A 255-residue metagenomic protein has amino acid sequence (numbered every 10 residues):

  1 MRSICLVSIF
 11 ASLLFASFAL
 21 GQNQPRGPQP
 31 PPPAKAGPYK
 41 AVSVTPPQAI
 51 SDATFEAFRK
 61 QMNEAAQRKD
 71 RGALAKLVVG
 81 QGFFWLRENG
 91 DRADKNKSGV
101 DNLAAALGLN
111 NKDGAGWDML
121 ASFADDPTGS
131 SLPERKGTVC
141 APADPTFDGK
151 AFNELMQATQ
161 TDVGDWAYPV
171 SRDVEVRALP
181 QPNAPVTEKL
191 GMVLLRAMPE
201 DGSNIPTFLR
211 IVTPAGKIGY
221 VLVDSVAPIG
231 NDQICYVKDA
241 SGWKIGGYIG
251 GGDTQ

Functional and structural regions predicted by a protein language model:
M1-V7: Positively charged n-region of N-terminal signal peptides that target proteins for export
V7-A16: Bacterial N-terminal signal peptides
A19-N23: Boundary at the C-terminal end of the N-terminal hydrophobic targeting segment
Q24-E64, K76: Short, low-complexity N-terminal intrinsically disordered segments enriched in polar/charged residues
D70-Q81: Short, well-ordered alpha-helical segments enriched in acidic and aromatic residues
G82-G99: Short, charge-rich amphipathic alpha-helical segments embedded in non-transmembrane helical bundles/solenoids
G108-Y168, V212-Q255: Boundary regions of SH3-family modules and the immediately adjacent low-complexity/disordered segments in eukaryotic
V186-P228: SH3/SH3-like beta-barrel superfamily modules
